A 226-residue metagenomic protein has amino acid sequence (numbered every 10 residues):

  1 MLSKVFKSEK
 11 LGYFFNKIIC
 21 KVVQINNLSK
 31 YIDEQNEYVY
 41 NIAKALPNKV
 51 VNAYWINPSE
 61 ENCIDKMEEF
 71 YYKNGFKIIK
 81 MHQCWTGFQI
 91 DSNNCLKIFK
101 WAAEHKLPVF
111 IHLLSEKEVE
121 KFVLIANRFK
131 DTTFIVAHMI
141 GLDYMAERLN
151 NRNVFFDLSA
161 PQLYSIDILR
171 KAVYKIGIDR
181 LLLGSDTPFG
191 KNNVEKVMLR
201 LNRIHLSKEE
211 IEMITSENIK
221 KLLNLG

Functional and structural regions predicted by a protein language model:
K4-F14, I178-R180, K191-G226: Mid-to-C-terminal alpha-helical segments outside catalytic/metal-binding sites
F15-P108: Active-site gating/metal-coordination segments in enzymes
D33-E37, V119, E195-M198: Short, surface-exposed alpha-helical segments at coil->helix boundaries
E37-N41, V123, R170-K171, L199: Active-site phosphate/pyrophosphate- and oxyanion-stabilizing loops and adjacent acidic/basic residues in soluble
V39, F70, I79, A102 (+5 more regions): Conserved, mostly hydrophobic/aromatic
K44-K49, R128-T132, R152-N153, I176 (+1 more regions): Short helix-capping segments at alpha-helix termini
N57-E61, W85-Q89, E116-K117, L142-D143 (+2 more regions): Short, small-residue-enriched loops and turns at beta-alpha junctions that line or gate enzyme active sites
K77, S92-L182: Catalytic pocket-lining loop regions of alpha/beta-barrel enzymes, especially the amidohydrolase/enolase/GH5 lineages
